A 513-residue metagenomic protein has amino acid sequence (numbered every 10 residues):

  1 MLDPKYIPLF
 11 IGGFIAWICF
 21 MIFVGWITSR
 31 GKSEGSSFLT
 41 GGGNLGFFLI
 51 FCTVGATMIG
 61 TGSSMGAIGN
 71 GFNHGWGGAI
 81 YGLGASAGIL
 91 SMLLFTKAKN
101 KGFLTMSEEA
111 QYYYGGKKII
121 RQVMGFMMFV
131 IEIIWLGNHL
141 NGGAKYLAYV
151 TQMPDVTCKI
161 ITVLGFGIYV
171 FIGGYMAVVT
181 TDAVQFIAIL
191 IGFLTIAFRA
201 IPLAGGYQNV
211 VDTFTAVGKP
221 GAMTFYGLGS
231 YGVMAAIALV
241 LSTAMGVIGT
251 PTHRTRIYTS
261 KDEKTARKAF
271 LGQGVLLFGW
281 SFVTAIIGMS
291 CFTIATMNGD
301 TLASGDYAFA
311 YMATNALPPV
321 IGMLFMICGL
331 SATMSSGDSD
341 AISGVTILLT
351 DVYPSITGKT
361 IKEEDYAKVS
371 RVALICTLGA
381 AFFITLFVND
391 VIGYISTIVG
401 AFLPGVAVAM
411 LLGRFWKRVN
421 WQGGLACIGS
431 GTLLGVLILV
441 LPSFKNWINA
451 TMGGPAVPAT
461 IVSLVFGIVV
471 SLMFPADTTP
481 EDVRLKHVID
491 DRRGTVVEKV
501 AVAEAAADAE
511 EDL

Functional and structural regions predicted by a protein language model:
M1-L513: Membrane-embedded helix-loop-helix hairpins and adjacent transmembrane boundary segments in multi-pass transporters
